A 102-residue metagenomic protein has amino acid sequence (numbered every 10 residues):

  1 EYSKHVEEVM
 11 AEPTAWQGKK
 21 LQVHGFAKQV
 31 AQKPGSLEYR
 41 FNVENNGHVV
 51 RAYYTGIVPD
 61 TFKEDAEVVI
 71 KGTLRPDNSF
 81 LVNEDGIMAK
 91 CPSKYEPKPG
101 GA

Functional and structural regions predicted by a protein language model:
E1-A102: OB-fold and OB-like single-stranded nucleic-acid-recognition modules and their adjacent interaction interfaces
